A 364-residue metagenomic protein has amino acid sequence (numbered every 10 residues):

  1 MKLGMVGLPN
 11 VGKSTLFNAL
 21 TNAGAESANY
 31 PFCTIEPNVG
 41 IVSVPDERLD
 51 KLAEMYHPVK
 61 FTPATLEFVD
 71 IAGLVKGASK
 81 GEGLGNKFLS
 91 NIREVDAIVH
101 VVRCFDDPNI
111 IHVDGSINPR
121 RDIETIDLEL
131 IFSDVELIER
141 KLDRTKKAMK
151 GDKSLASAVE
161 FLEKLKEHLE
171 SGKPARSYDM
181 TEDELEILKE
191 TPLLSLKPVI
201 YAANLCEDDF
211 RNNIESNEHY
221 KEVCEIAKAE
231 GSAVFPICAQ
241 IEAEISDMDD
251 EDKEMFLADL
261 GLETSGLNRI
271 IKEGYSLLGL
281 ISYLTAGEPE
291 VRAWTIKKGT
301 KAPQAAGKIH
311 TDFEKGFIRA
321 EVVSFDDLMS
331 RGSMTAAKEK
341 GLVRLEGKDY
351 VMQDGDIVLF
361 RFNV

Functional and structural regions predicted by a protein language model:
M1-I111, E139-R140, R144-T145: Conserved G1/Walker A P-loop phosphate-binding module
K2-V6, F17, R144-V351, N363-V364: C-terminal-of-GTPase-core extension/linker across diverse P-loop GTPases
P9, I131-D134, P192: Flexible interhelical turns and helix-capping residues at alpha-helix boundaries within structured domains
G12-F17, P45-H57, G85-N109, R121-L130 (+4 more regions): Phosphate-binding glycine-rich loops and adjacent basic patches that engage nucleotide phosphates, nucleic-acid
F32, D46-L49, T62-F68, E82-D96 (+9 more regions): Amphipathic alpha-helical transducer elements in NTP-driven molecular machines
G40-P45, A72-E82, R93-L155, H168-T181 (+2 more regions): Conserved Switch II/interswitch segment of TRAFAC-class P-loop GTPases
Q353-V358: Structural motif
